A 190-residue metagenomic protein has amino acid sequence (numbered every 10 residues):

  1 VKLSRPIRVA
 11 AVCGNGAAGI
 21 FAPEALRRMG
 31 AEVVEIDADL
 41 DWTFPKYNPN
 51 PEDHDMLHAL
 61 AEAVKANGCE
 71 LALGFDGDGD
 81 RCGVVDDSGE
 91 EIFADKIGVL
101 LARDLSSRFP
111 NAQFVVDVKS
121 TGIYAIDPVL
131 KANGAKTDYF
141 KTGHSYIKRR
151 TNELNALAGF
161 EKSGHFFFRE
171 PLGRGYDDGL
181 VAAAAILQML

Functional and structural regions predicted by a protein language model:
V1-L190: Phosphate-binding chemistry for phosphorylated carbohydrates and sugar-nucleotides
